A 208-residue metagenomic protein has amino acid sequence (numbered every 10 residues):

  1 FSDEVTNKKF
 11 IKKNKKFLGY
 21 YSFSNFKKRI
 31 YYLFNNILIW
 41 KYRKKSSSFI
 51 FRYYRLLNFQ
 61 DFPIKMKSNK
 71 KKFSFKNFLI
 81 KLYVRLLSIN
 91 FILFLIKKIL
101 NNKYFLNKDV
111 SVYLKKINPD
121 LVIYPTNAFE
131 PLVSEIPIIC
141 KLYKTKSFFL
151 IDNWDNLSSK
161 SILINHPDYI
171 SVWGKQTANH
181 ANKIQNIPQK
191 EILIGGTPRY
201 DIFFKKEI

Functional and structural regions predicted by a protein language model:
F1-E4, F23, P125-A128, D152 (+1 more regions): Structural motif
F1-V110: Conserved N-terminal ligand/cofactor-binding loop architecture of enzyme catalytic domains
E4-F10, P131, T177-A181, F203: Short, charged/polar "capping" segments at the starts of alpha-helices and the immediately preceding loops
K97-N102, Y124-N127, S147-L150, E207: Short, flexible loop segments at the rims of nucleotide/cofactor-binding pockets, characterized by
N101-K103, I151, N165-I208: A nucleotide-sugar donor-handling region in carbohydrate enzymes
D109-V112, L157-Y169: Membrane-proximal helix-turn-helix segments that form the acceptor-binding/catalytic region of lipid-linked
S111-E130: Short N-terminal targeting/anchoring amphipathic segment
L121, P125-T126, S134-N153: Active-site proximal beta-strand in glycosyltransferases
